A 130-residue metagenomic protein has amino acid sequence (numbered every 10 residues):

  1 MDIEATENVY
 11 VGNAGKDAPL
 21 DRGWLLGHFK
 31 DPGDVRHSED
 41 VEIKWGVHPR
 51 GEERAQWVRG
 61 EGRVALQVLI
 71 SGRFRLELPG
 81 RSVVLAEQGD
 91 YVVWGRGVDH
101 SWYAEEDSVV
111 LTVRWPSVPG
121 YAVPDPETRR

Functional and structural regions predicted by a protein language model:
M1-R50, R54-W57, E127-R130: A short, N-terminal "cap"/entry segment at the start of jelly-roll beta-barrel domains of the cupin/DSBH fold
D2-Y10, Y103-R130: Double-stranded beta-helix
D34-H37, R54-E61, L78, V84 (+1 more regions): Short histidine-centered beta-strand/loop micro-motifs that create catalytic or ligand/metal-coordination sites
D40-E42, R63, D107: A structure-centric signal for secondary-structure junctions around beta-strands
A55-Q56, L76-E77, W94, D99-E105 (+1 more regions): Short beta-strand His + acidic residue motifs that chelate non-heme Fe in jelly-roll/DSBH and cupin folds
G62-R75, P79: Glycine- and acidic-residue-biased ligand/ion/polar-headgroup-sensing regions
G80-G97: Short acidic-glycine-tyrosine-enriched beta hairpin
